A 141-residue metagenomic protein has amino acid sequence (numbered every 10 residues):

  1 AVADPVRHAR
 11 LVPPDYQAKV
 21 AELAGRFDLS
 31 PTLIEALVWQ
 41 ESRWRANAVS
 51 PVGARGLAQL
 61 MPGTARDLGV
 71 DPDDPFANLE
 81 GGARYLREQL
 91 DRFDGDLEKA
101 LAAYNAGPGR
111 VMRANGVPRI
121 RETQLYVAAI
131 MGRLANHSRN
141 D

Functional and structural regions predicted by a protein language model:
A1-D141: Catalytic glycan-binding domains that act on GlcNAc-containing polysaccharides
